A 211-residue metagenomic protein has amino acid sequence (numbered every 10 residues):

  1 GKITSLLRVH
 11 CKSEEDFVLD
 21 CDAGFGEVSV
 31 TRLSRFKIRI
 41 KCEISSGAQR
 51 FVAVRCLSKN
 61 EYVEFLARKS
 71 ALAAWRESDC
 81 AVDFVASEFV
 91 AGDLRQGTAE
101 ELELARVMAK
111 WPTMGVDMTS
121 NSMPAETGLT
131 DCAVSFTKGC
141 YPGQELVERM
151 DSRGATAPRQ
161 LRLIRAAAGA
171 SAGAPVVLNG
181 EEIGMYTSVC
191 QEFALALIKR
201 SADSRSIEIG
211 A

Functional and structural regions predicted by a protein language model:
S5-T113: Acidic, low-complexity central loop/insert segments
L7, S122, T127-V134, Y141-Q144 (+1 more regions): Glycine-rich, small/acidic residue-mixed loop/short-helix segments
F17, F65, A91-R95, D117-S120 (+3 more regions): A short secondary-structure junction signal
Q96-G97, A133-F136: Short, surface-exposed loop/turn motifs that are enriched in glycine and acidic residues and include a nearby proline
E103-T130: Catalytic strand-loop segment that frames the active site of acyl-thioester-processing enzymes
